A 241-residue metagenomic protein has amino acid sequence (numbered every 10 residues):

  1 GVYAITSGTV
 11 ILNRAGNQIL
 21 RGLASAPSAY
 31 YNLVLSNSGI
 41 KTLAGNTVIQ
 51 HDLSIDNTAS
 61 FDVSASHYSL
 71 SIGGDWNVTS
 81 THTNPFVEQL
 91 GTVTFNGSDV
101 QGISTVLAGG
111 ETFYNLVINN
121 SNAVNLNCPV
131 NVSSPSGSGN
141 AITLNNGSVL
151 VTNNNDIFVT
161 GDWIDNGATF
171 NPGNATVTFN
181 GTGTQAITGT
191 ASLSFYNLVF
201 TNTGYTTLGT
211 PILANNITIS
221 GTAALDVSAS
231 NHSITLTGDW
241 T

Functional and structural regions predicted by a protein language model:
G1-V48, S54-L213, T218-T241: Extracellular beta-strand-rich, repetitive "passenger/adhesive" scaffolds that bind or process carbohydrates
